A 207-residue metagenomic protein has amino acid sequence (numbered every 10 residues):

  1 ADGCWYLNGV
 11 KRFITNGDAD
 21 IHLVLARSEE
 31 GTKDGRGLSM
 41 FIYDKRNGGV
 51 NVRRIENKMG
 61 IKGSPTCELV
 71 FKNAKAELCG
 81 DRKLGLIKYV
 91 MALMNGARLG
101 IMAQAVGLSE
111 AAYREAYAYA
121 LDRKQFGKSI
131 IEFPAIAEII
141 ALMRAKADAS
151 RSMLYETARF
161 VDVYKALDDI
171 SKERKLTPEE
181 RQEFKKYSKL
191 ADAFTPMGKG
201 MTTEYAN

Functional and structural regions predicted by a protein language model:
G3-C4, N8-V50: A short core secondary-structure module
C4, V70, R98-N207: Alpha-helical interface subdomain recognition
K11, K62, S129: Gly/Ser/Thr-rich beta-alpha loop segments that engage phosphate groups in nucleotides
I14, N57-I61: Single-stranded nucleic-acid-binding OB-fold domains
G17-I21, G35-R36, K62-T66, M94 (+1 more regions): Short, solvent-exposed loop/turn segments at the edges of secondary structure
E29-T32, I42-Y43, I61-G63, N95 (+2 more regions): N-terminal functional module detector in eukaryotic proteins
M40, M91-M94, M143: Methionine-biased hydrophobic packing positions in alpha-helices, especially within tandem helical repeat solenoids
R46-G49, R53, P65-A97, R114-E132: A glycine-rich, basic-preceded beta-loop-alpha segment at the flavin cofactor/substrate interface of flavin-utilizing
